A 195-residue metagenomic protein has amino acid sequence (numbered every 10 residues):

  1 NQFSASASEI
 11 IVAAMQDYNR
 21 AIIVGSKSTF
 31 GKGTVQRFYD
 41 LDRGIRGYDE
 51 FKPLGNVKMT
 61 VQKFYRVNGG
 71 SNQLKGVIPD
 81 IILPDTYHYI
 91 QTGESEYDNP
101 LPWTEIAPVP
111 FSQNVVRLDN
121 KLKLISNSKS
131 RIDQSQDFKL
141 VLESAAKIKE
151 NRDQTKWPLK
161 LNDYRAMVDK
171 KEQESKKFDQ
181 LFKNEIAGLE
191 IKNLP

Functional and structural regions predicted by a protein language model:
N1-I106: Conserved acidic, small-residue-rich alpha-beta core segments centered on
R66-V67, S71-P195: Conserved functional hotspot residues or short segments at active or partner-binding sites across diverse domains
